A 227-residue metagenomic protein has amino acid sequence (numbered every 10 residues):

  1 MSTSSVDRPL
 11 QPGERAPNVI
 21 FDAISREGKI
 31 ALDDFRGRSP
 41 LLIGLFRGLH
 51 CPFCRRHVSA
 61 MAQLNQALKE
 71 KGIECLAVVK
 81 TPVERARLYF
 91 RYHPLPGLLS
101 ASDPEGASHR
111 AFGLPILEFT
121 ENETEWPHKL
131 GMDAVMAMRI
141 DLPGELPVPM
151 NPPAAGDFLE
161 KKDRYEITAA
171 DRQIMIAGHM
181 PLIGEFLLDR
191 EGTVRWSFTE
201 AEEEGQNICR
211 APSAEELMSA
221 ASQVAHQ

Functional and structural regions predicted by a protein language model:
M1-D33, R56: N-terminal "domain-start" segment that seeds a small globular fold
Q11-E14, G37, E70, M180: A generic fold-level signal
A16-P17, L42, L182-G184: Short loop/turn microsegments at loop-to-beta-strand junctions
A31-M61, E74-C75: Short active-site neighborhood of thiol/selenol oxidoreductases, capturing the structured segment around
R47, K80, R190: Cofactor-binding loop segments of dinucleotide-utilizing enzymes, especially the Rossmann-like FAD- and NAD(P)+-binding
H57-R110: Structural microenvironment flanking redox-active thiols in thiol-disulfide oxidoreductases
D103-G205: Thiol/selenol-based redox catalytic cores and closely related redox-interacting motifs
A201-V224: A short, polar/charged loop-to-alpha-helix boundary motif
